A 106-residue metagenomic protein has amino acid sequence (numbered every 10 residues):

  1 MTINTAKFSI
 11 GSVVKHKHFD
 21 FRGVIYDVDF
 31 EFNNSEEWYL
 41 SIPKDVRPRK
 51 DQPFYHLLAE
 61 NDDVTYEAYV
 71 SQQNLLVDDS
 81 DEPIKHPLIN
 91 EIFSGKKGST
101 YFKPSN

Functional and structural regions predicted by a protein language model:
M1-V13, H18-R22, D29-F32, K103-N106: Mixed-charge, Lys/Arg-rich low-complexity intrinsically disordered regions
N4-A6, W38, Q73: Generic alpha-helix detector with strongest preference for long hydrophobic helices that associate with membranes
I25-D27, A59: Residue-level recognition of conserved beta-strand positions in structured domain cores
F32-L40: Short, solvent-exposed secondary-structure boundary/capping segments
R47-N106: Intrinsically disordered, low-complexity, charged/polar segments
